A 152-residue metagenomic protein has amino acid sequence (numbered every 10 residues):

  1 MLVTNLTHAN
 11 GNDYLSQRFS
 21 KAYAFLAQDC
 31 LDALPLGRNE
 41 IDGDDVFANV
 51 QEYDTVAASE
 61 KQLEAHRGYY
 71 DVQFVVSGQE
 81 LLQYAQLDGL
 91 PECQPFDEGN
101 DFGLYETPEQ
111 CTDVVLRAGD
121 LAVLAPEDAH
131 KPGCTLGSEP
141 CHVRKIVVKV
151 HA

Functional and structural regions predicted by a protein language model:
L2-V50, Q62-A65: A short, N-terminal "cap"/entry segment at the start of jelly-roll beta-barrel domains of the cupin/DSBH fold
N12, S20-Y23, F96, N100-L104 (+1 more regions): Compositionally biased, non-globular sequence tracts
G43, S59-D71, D88-C93, D97 (+3 more regions): A short beta-loop-beta micro-motif enriched in histidine and acidic residues
A48-H66, V76-P91, P126: Conserved short histidine dyad/triad with adjacent acidic residue
E52, P126-D128, C134, K149-A152: Short, structured patches in soluble enzyme cores that scaffold and shape functional sites
G68-E80, Q86-D88, D97-E106, K149: Short, conserved beta-strand element in jelly-roll/cupin
V72, L121-V123, E139-A152: A short hydrophobic beta-strand segment most commonly corresponding to one strand of the jelly-roll/cupin
V114-T135: Conserved metal-binding segment of the jelly-roll/cupin
